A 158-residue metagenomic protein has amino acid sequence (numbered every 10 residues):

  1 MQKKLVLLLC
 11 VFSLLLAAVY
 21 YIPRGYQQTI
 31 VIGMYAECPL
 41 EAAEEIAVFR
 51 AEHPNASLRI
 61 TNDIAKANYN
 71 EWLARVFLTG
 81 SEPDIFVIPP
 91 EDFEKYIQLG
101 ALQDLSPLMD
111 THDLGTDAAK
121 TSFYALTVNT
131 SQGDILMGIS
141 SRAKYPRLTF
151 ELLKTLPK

Functional and structural regions predicted by a protein language model:
M1-Q2, T127: Generic N-terminal leader/processing signal
Q2-K95, L99, H112-D117, R147: Conserved N-terminal structural module of periplasmic/extracytoplasmic solute-binding proteins
S57-R59, A125-K158: Extracytoplasmic/periplasmic substrate-recognition and gating elements
E91-G138: Hinge/lid segment of periplasmic solute-binding proteins
